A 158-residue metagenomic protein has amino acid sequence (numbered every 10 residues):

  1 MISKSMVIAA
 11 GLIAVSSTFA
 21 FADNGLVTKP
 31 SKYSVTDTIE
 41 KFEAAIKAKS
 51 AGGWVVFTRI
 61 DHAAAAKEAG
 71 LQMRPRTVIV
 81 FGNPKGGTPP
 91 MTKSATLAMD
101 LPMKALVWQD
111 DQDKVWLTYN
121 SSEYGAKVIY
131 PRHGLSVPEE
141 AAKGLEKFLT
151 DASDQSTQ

Functional and structural regions predicted by a protein language model:
M1-I8: Bacterial N-terminal signal peptides that target proteins for export
V15-S17: N-terminal signal peptide c-region/cleavage motif recognized by signal peptidases
A20-V55, Q158: Terminal, regulation- and interaction-focused segments at domain boundaries
T36-E43, A63, A142, E146-L149: Extracytoplasmic/secreted envelope proteins and their assembly/folding machinery, especially bacterial periplasmic
F42, K49-G53, G70, L145 (+1 more regions): Sec/Tat-exported extracytoplasmic proteins
E43, K47-K49, T58-M103: Compact, glycine-rich, soluble single-domain proteins
A105-D111: Short, low-complexity Ser/Thr-rich regulatory SLiMs
S121-Q158: C-terminal partner/receptor-binding element of secreted or periplasmic proteins
